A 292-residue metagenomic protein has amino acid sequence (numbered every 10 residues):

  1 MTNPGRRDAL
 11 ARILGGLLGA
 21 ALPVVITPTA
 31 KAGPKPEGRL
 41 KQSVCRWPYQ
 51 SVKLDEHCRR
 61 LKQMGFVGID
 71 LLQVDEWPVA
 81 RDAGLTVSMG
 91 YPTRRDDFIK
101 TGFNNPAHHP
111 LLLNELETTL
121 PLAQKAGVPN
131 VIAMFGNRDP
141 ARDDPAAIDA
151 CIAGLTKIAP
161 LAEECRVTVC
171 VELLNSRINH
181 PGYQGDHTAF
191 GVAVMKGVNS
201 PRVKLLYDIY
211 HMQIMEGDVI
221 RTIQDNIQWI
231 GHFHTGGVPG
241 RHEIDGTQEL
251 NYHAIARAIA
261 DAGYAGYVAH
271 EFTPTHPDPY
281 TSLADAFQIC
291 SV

Functional and structural regions predicted by a protein language model:
T2-K41, R46, Q50-K62, G127-P129 (+2 more regions): Histidine-acidic metal/acid-base catalytic patches
I13-V25, P34-P36, G102-K204, I214: Active-site acidic/histidine proton-transfer and metal-coordination neighborhood in alpha/beta enzyme cores
S43-S51, I99-L111: Active-site mouth loops of central-metabolism enzymes
P48-Q50, Q73-D75, T93-R95, N137-D139 (+4 more regions): Active-site-proximal loop/turn and secondary-structure-junction residues that shape catalytic pockets, frequently
H57-E76: Catalytic domains of carbohydrate-active enzymes, especially glycoside hydrolases
W77-Y91, V167: Short acidic, glycine/proline-enriched helix-loop-strand junctions
